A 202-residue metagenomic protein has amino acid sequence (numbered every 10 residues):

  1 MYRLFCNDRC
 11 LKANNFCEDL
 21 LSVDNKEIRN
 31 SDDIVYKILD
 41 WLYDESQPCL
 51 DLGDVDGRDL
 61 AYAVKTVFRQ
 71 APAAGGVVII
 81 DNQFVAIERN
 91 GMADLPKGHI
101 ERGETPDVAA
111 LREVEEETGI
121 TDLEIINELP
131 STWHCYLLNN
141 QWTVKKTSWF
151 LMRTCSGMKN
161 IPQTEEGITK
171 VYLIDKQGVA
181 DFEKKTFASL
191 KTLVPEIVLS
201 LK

Functional and structural regions predicted by a protein language model:
M1, A73, K145-W149: Short hydrophobic/aromatic beta-strand or adjacent loop that forms the aromatic wall/cage of a ligand/substrate-binding
M1-Y43: N-terminal leader/capping segments at the start of a protein or of a new domain
L21, I28-R29, I79-E115, I120: Conserved Nudix-box catalytic region and its N-terminal flanking loop in Nudix hydrolases and closely related
D32-G75: Acidic, metal-coordinating catalytic segment for phosphate/diphosphate chemistry, firing primarily on the Nudix
G75, Q83, K170: Conserved beta-strand and immediately adjacent loop positions that scaffold enzyme active sites
V78-D81, M152-T154: Active-site beta-strand termini and strand-to-loop segments that position acidic
H99-L190: Unchanged
S189-K202: Charged phosphate-binding loop/patch that engages nucleotide di/tri-phosphates or the phosphate backbone of nucleic
